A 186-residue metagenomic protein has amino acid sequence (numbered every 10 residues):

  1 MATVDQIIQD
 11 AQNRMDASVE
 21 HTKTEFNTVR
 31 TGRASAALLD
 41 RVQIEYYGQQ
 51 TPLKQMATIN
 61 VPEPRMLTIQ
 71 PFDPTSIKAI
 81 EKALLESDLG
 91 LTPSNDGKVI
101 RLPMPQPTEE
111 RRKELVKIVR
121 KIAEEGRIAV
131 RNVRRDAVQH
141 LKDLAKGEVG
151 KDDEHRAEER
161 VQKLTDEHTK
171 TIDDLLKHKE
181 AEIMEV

Functional and structural regions predicted by a protein language model:
A2-K78: A positional/architectural concept
I8, Q12, D16-K23, A36 (+10 more regions): Amphipathic alpha-helical transducer elements in NTP-driven molecular machines
T24, K82-G90, K121-E124, R135: Short, intrinsically disordered, mixed-charge
E25, L38-R41, Q55-T58, A83 (+3 more regions): Residue-level recognition of specific faces of alpha-helices
T31, L89, K146: Short, conserved catalytic or interaction motifs in soluble domains
A36, Y46-E63, S94-V99, Q106 (+1 more regions): Flexible hinge/switch segments at interdomain interfaces of large molecular machines
P64-S94, K98, L102: Glycine-rich active-site/cofactor-binding loop and its immediate structural neighborhood
I100-V186: Positively charged, low-complexity, intrinsically disordered RNA-binding extensions
